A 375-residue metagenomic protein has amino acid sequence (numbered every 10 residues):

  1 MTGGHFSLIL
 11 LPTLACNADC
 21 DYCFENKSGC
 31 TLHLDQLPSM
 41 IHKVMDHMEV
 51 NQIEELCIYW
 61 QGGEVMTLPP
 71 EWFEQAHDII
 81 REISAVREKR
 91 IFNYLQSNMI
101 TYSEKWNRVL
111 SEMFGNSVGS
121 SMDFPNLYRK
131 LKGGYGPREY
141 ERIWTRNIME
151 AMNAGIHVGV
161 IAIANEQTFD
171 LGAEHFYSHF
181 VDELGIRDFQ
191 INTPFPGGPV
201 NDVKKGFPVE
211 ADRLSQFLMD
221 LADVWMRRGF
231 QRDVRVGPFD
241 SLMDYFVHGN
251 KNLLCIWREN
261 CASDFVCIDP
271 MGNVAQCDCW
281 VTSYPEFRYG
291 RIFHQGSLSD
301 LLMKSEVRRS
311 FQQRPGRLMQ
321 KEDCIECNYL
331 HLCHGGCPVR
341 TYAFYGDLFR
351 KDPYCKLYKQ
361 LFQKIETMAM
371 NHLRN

Functional and structural regions predicted by a protein language model:
T2-S39: Canonical Radical SAM [4Fe-4S] cluster-binding loop centered on the CxxxCxxC motif and its immediate flanking residues
L11, K130-V274, V281-G290: Radical SAM enzyme [4Fe-4S]-AdoMet core and its adjacent flexible, acidic and glycine-rich loops/tails across
C16, W60, G272: Conserved, mostly hydrophobic/aromatic
A18-Y22, N126-K130, G197-D202, G336: Short acidic/His/Gly/Ser-rich catalytic and metal-binding motifs that mark active-site loops of diverse hydrolases
I41, M45-Y59, L68-P196, G206-F207: Radical SAM/AdoMet-radical enzyme domain recognition
G63-E64: Active-site neighborhood of divalent metal-dependent phosphoester/pyrophosphate hydrolases
C279-N375: Flexible mid-to-C-terminal extensions adjoining Fe-S/redox cofactors in radical SAM and related proteins
